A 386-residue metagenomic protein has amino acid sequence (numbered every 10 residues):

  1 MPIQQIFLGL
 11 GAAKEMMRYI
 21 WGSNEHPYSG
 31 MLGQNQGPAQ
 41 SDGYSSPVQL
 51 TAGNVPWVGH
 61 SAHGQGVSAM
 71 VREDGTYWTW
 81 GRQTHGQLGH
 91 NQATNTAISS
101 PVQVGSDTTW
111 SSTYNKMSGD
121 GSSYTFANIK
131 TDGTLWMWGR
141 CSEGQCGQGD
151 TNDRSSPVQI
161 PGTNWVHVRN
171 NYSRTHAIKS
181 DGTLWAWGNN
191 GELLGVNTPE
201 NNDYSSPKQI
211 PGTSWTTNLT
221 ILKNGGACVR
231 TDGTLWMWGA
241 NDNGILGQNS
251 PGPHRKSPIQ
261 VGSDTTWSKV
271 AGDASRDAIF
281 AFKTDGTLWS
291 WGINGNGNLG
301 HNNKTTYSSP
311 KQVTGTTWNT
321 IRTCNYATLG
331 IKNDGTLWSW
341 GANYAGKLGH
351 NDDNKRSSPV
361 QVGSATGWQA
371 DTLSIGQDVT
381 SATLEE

Functional and structural regions predicted by a protein language model:
M1-Q40, S46-A52, L384-E386: Enriched but not universal
Y19-Y44, G81-I98, G139-S156, W187-K208 (+3 more regions): Short glycine/serine- and acidic-residue-enriched loop/turn motifs that recur at repeat junctions
I20, G66-M70, T79, Y124-N128 (+10 more regions): Conserved core positions of repeat-based scaffolds
S23-E25, E73, R82-T84, T131 (+13 more regions): Short loop/turn segments immediately following the C-termini of beta-strands
S41-D42, T108-T113, V168, W215-L219 (+1 more regions): Short glycine-/Asp-/Thr-/Trp-enriched loop segments that recur within the blades of beta-propeller repeat domains
K355, D371-E386: Blade-level signature of beta-propeller repeat domains, shared across WD40, Kelch, NHL, RCC1 and BNR/Asp-box propellers
